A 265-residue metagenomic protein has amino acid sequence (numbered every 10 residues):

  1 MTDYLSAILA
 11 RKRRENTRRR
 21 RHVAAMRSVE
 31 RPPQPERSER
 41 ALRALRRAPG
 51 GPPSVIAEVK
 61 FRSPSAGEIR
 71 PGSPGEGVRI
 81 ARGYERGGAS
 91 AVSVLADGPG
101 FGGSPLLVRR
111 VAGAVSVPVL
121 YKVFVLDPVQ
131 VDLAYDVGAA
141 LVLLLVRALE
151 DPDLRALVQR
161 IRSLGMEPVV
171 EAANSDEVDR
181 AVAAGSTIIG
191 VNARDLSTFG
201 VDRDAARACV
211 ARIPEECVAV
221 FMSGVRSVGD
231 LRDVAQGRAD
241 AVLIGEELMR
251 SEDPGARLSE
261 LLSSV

Functional and structural regions predicted by a protein language model:
M1-V119, L126, R160, G165-I188 (+5 more regions): Conserved N-terminal beta1-alpha1 strand-loop-helix module at the mouth
V119-L149, R155-A172: Hydrophobic, well-ordered secondary-structure scaffolds
L133-D153, G190-F199, G237-L258: Glycine-rich phosphate-binding active-site loops on the catalytic face of alpha/beta enzymes
A206-G229, L243-G245: Catalytic alpha/beta core domains of metabolic enzymes, predominantly
